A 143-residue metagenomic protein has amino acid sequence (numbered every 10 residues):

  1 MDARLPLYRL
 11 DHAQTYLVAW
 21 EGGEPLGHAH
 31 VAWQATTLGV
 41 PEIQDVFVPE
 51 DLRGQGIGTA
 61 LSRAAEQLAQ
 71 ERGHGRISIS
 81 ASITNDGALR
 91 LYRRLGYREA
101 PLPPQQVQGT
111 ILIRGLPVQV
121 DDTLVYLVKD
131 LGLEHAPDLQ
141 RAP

Functional and structural regions predicted by a protein language model:
M1-E50, S62-A64, L68, D130-E134 (+1 more regions): Acetyl-CoA-dependent GNAT
H28, A100-L102: Residue-level detector of high-confidence beta-strand sites
A32, S80, P103: Conserved residues at the C-terminal ends of beta-strands
L52, G56: Glycine-rich phosphate-binding loop
A60-R76, R98: Conserved acyl-CoA
L61, N85-A88: Conserved short alpha-helix immediately C-terminal to the canonical SAM/SAH-binding motif I of Rossmann-like
G75, S82-T84, L95, Q105-P143: C-terminal "cap" of GNAT-fold acetyltransferases
